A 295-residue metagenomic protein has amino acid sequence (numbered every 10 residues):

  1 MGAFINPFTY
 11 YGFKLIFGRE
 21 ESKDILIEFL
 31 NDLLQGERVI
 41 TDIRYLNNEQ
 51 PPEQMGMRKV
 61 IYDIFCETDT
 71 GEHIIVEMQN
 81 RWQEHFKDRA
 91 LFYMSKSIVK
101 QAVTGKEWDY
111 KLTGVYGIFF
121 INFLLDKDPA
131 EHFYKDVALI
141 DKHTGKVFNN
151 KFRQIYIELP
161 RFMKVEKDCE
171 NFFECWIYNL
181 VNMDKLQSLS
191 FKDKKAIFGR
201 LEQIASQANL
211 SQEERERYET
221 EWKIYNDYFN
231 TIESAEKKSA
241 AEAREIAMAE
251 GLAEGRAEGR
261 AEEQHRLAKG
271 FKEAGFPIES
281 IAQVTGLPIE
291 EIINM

Functional and structural regions predicted by a protein language model:
M1-E219: Conserved single-residue anchors adjacent to enzymatic active/cofactor-binding motifs
M1-G2, I74-Q79, K167, I177-M295: Short, charged alpha-helical interaction segments and adjacent helix-coil junctions
